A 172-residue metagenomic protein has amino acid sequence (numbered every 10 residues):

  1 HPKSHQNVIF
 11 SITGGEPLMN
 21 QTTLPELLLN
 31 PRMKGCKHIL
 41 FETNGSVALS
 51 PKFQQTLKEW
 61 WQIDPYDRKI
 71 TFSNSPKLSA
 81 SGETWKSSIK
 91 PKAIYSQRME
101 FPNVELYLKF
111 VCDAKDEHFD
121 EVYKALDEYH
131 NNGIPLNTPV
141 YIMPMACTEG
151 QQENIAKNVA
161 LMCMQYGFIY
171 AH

Functional and structural regions predicted by a protein language model:
H1-F10, T22: Conserved alpha-helical substructure of the radical SAM core
G14-G15: Active-site beta-strand/loop signature of hydrolases that rely on acidic residues for catalysis
L18-H172: Conserved AdoMet/S-adenosylmethionine-binding subsite of the radical SAM
